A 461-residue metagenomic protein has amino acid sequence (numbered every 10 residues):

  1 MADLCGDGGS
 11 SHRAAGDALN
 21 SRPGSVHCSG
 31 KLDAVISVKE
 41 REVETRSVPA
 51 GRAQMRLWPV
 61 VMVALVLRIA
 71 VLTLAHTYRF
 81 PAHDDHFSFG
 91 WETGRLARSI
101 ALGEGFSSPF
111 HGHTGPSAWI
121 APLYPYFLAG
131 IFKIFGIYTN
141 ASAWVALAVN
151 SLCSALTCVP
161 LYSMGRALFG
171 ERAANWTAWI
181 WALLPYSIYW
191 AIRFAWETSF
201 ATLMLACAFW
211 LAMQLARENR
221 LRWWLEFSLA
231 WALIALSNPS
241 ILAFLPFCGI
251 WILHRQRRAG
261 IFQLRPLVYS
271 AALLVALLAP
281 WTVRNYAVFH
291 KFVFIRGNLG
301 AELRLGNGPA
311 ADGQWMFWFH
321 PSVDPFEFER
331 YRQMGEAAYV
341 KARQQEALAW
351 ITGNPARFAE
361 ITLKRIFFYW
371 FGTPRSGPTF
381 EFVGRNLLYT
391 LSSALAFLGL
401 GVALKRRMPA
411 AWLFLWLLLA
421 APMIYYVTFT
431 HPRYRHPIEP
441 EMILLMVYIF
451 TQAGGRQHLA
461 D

Functional and structural regions predicted by a protein language model:
K39-E40, L168-R172, F200, A208-E226 (+4 more regions): Membrane-interface transmembrane helices that cradle and orient dolichyl/undecaprenyl
V61, A118, P122-Y126, G136-V159 (+3 more regions): Loop-to-helix entry region of an early transmembrane alpha helix in multi-pass inner-membrane enzymes
A64-L67, T177-Y186, L203, W210 (+1 more regions): Short helix- or helix-capping micro-motifs that position conserved polar/aromatic residues at function-defining sites
A70-A82, F89-P116, L123, G130 (+1 more regions): Extracytosolic helix-loop segments that constitute the early lumenal/periplasmic catalytic or substrate-binding loops
W91-L102, T114-Y138, L152, S199 (+1 more regions): Short hydrophobic/aromatic helix or loop-helix immediately within or flanking a transmembrane segment in polytopic
N140, V145, A342-R343, A349-F414: Membrane-interface anchor segments at the N-terminal boundary of transmembrane helices in multi-pass membrane enzymes
V145-F169, W176, C207, A394-G401: Transmembrane-helix motifs of polytopic, lipid-linked glycan transferases
Y286, F292-K364: Membrane-proximal stem/loop segments at transmembrane-domain junctions that anchor or position
